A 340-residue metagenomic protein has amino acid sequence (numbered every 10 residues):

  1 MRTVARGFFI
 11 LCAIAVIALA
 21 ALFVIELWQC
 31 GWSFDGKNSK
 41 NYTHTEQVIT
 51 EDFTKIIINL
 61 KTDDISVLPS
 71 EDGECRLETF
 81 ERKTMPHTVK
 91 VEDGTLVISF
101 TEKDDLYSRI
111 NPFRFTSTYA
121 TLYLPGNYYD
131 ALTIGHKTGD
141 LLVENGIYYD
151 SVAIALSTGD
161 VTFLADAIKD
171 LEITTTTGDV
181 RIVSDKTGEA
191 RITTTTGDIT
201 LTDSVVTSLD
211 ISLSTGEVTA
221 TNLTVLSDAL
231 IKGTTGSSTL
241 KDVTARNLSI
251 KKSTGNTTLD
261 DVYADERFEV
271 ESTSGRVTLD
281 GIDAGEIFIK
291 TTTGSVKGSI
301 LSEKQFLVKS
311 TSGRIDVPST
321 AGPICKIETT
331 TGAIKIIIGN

Functional and structural regions predicted by a protein language model:
M1-L60, D64-L156, T162-T175, R181-T194 (+9 more regions): Acidic (Asp/Glu) and glycine-rich low-complexity loops/linkers that are typically intrinsically disordered
F163, L240, L259, L279-D280: Structural signature of tandem-repeat unit edges
